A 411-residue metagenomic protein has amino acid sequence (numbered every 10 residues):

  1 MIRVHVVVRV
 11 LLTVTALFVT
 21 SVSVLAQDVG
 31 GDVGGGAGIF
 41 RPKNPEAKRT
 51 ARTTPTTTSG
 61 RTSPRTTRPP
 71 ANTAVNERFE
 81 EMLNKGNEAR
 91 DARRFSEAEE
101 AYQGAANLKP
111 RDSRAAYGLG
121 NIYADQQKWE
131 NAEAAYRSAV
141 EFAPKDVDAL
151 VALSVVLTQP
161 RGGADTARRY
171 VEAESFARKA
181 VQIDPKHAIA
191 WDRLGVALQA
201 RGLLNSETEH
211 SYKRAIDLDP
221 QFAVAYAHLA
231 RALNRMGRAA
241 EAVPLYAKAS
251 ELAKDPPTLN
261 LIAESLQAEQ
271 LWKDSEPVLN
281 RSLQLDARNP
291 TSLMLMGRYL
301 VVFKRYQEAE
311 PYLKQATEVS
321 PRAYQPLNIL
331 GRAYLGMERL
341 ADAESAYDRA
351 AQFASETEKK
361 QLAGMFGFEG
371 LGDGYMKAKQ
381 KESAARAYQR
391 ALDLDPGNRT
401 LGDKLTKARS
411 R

Functional and structural regions predicted by a protein language model:
A26-P64: N-terminal propeptides/low-complexity segments immediately following signal peptides in secreted or periplasmic proteins
P64-E81, E356-M365: TPR-adjacent "capping" and linker segments in tetratricopeptide-repeat scaffold/adaptor proteins
F79, S113-R114, V147-D148, A188-I189 (+7 more regions): Helix-start (N-cap) detector for alpha-helical repeat units in TPR-like alpha-solenoids, especially tetratricopeptide
R93-E100, G104, D125-S138, R161-K179 (+6 more regions): Structural signature of tandem alpha-helical TPR/SEL1-like repeats, specifically the intra-repeat loop/turn
L108, F142, I183, L218 (+5 more regions): Structural marker of alpha-solenoid helical repeat scaffolds
G118, A152, R193, H228 (+6 more regions): Canonical tetratricopeptide repeat
V155-V156, S265, K360-G370, R399-R411: TPR/TPR-like alpha-solenoid helical repeat scaffolds
